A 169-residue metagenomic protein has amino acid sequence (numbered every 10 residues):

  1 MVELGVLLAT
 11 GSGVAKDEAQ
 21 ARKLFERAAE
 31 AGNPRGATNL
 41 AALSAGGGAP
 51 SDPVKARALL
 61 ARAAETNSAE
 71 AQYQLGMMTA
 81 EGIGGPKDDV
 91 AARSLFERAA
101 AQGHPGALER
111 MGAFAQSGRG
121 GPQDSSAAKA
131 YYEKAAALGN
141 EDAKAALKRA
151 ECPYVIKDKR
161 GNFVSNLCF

Functional and structural regions predicted by a protein language model:
M1-T10, A37-G46, Q72-E81, G85 (+2 more regions): Hydrophobic face of amphipathic alpha-helices that form TPR/SEL1-like repeat modules and related alpha-solenoid
T10-S12, A31-P34, G46-G47, E65-S68 (+5 more regions): Short helix-capping/linker turns of helical repeat alpha-solenoids
A15-R27, G48-L59, P86-L95, P122-Y131 (+1 more regions): Structural signature of tandem alpha-helical TPR/SEL1-like repeats, specifically the intra-repeat loop/turn
R27-A28, R62-A63, R98-A99, K134-A135: Canonical positions in the second alpha-helix
N33, A58, A130, A137-L138: Recognition helices and adjacent regulatory flanks at domain boundaries
V54, A61-R62, T66-M77, V90-A91 (+2 more regions): A charged, solvent-exposed segment within the mature domains of Sec-exported extracytoplasmic proteins
K134-F169: Terminal, low-structured helical/coil segments at or just beyond the last alpha-helical repeat
